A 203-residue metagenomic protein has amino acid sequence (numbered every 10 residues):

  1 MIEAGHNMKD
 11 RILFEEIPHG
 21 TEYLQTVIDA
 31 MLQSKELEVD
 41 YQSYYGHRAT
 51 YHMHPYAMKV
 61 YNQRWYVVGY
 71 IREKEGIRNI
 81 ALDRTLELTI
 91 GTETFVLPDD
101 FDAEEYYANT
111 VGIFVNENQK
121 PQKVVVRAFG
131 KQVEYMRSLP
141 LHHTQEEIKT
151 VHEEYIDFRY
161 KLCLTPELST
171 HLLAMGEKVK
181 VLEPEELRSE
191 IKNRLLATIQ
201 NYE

Functional and structural regions predicted by a protein language model:
M1-Q42: Bulky hydrophobic/aromatic content
I28-I71, R78: Loop-centered beta-sheet repeat module
A49-Y51, G76-I80, V124, I156: Short beta-strand segments
M58, L88, I148-K149: A structural signal for short hydrophobic beta-strand segments in well-ordered beta-sheet cores
Y61-W65, R72-K74, G91-F95, G130-E134: Short, charged/polar surface micro-motifs in flexible loops or helix N-caps
K74-Y106: Flexible linker/loop signature enriched in Pro/Ser/Thr and Pro/Gly
A108-E203: Polybasic (Lys/Arg-rich)
